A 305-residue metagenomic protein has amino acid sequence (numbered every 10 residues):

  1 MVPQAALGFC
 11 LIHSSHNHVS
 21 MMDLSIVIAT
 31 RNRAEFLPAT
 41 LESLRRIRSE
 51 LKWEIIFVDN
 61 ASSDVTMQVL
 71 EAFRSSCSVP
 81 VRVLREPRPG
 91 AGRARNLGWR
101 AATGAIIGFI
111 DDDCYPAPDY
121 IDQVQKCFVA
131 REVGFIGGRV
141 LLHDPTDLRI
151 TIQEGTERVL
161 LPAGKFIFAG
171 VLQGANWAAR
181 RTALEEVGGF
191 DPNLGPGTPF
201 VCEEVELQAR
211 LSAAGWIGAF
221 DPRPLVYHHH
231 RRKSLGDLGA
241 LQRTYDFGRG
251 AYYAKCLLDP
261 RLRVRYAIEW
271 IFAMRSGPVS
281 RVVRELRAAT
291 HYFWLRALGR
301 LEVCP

Functional and structural regions predicted by a protein language model:
R33-R46: Short, well-formed alpha-helical segments that are part of the catalytic scaffolds of diverse glycosyltransferases
S43, D59-Q68, C114: A conserved acidic beta->alpha catalytic loop
E86-A102: Glycine-rich, basic loop-to-helix element that forms the pyrophosphate-binding segment of sugar-nucleotide handling
I107: Short aromatic/hydrophobic "clamp" motif used to bind/position activated sugar donors
D119-I150: Conserved donor NDP-sugar-binding/catalytic core segment of glycosyltransferases
G138-R139, I152-V171: Short, flexible, basic/aromatic active-site loop/helix in glycosyltransferases
L172, P196-A209: Acidic donor-binding loop at a coil-to-helix junction in glycosyltransferase catalytic cores that engages
A240-G248, A254, L258-P305: Non-catalytic, C-terminal membrane-associated alpha-helical segments of glycosyltransferases
